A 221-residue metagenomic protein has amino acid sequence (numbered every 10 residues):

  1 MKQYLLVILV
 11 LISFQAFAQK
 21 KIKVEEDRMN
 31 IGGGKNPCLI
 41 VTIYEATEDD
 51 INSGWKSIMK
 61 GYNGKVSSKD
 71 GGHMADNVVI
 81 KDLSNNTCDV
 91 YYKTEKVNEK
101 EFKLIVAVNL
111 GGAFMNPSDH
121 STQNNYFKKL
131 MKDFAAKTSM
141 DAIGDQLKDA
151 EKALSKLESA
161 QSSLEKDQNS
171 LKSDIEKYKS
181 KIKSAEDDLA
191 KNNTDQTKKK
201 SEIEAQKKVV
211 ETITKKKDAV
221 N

Functional and structural regions predicted by a protein language model:
M1-K23: Bacterial Sec-dependent N-terminal signal peptides
S13, E45, P117-S121: Ordered, soluble secondary-structure elements with a strong preference for glycine-centered loop motifs and nearby
Q19-L110: N-terminal, leucine/charged-rich tether regions that mediate assembly and partner docking in large macromolecular
A46, D50-S57, Y126, D149 (+4 more regions): Extracytoplasmic/secreted proteins, especially bacterial periplasmic and envelope-associated proteins
G54-K65, L130-K137, D141, K216: Structured segments of extracytoplasmic/periplasmic soluble domains in secreted or envelope-associated proteins
D89-K100, A153-D167, A205-T214: A broadly tuned preference for mixed-charge, low-complexity surface segments
A107-D188: Charged heptad-repeat coiled-coil "rod" segments that mediate homo-/hetero-oligomerization in large eukaryotic
L164, S170-L171, I175-N221: Charged, long alpha-helical assembly modules
